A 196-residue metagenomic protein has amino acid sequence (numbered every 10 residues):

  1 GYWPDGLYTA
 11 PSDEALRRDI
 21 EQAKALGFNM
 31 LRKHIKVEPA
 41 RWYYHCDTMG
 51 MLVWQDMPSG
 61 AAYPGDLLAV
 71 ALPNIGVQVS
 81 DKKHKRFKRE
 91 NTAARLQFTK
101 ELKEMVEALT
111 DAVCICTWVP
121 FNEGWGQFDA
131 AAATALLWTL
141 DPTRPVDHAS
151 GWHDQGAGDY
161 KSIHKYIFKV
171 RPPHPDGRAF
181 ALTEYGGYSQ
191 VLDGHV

Functional and structural regions predicted by a protein language model:
G1-K24, Y44: N-terminal carbohydrate-binding accessory modules
R18-Q22, M30-V196: Substrate-binding/catalytic cleft of secreted carbohydrate-active enzymes, primarily glycoside hydrolases
